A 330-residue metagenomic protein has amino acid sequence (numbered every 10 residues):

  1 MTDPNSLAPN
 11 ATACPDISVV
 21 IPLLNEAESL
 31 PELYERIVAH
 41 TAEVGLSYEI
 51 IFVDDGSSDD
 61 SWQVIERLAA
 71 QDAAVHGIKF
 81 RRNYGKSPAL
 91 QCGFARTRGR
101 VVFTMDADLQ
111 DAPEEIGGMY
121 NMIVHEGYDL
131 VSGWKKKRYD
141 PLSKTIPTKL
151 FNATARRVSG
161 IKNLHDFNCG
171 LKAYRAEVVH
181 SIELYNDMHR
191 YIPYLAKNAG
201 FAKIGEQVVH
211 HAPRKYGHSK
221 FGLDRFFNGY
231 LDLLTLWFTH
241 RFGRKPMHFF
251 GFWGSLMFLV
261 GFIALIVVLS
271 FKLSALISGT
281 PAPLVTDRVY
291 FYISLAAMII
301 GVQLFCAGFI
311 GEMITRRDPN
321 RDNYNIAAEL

Functional and structural regions predicted by a protein language model:
M1-A39, L46: N-proximal low-complexity "stem/linker" segments adjacent to membrane-targeting elements
T2-A13, D187, Y194-L330: Hydrophobic helical membrane-anchoring modules
S18, S47-E49, H76, D129: Structural signature of beta-strand start/N-cap positions in the alpha/beta core of ABC transporter nucleotide-binding
E28-E32, D59-L68: Acidic helix N-cap motif at the loop->helix transition within catalytic regions of sugar-transfer enzymes
Y34, L46-S57, I78-K79: Short beta-strand/loop segment that forms part of the nucleotide-sugar
D54-Q63, L109-Q110: A conserved acidic beta->alpha catalytic loop
R67, H76-R82, K86-R96, V101 (+4 more regions): Acceptor/aglycone-binding surface of glycosyltransferases and processive sugar-polymer synthases
